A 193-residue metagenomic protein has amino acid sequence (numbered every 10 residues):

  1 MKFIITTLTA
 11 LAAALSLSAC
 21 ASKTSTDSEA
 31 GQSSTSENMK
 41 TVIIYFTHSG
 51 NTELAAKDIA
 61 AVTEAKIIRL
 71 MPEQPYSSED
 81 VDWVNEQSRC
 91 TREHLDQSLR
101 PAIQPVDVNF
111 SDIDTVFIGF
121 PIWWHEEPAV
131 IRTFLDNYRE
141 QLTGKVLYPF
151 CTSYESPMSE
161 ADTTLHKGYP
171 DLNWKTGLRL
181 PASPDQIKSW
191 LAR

Functional and structural regions predicted by a protein language model:
M1-L8: Bacterial N-terminal signal peptides that target proteins for export
A14, N173-R193: Glycine-rich phosphate/pyrophosphate-binding loop and the adjoining helix
L17-A19: C-terminal motif of bacterial Sec signal peptides marking the signal peptidase cleavage site
A21-T115, H125-E127, K188, A192: N-terminal beta1-alpha1-beta2 submodule of the flavodoxin-like/Rossmannoid cofactor-binding fold
I43-Y45, I67-R69, I118-G119, Y148-C151 (+1 more regions): Structural recognition of the beta-strand scaffold that forms the well-ordered cores of secreted hydrolase catalytic
G50-K57, A61, R132, D136 (+5 more regions): Solvent-exposed, polar/charged alpha-helical surfaces in well-ordered, non-transmembrane soluble domains, broadly
T63, G168-N173: Short, structured coil segments at secondary-structure junctions
V84-P170: Helix-loop-strand module that forms the ligand-binding subsite of alpha/beta enzymes
